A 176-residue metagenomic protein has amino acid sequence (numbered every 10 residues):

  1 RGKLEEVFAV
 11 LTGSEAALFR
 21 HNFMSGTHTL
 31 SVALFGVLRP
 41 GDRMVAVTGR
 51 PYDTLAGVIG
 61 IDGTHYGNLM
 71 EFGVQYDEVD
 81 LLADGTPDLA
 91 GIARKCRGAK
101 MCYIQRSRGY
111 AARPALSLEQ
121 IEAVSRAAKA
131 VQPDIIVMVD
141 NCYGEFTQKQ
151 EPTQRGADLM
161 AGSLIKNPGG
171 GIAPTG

Functional and structural regions predicted by a protein language model:
K3, V7-V10, M24-G176: Conserved PLP-enzyme active-site core in the AAT-like
S14-F23: Early transmembrane hairpin of solute transport permeases
